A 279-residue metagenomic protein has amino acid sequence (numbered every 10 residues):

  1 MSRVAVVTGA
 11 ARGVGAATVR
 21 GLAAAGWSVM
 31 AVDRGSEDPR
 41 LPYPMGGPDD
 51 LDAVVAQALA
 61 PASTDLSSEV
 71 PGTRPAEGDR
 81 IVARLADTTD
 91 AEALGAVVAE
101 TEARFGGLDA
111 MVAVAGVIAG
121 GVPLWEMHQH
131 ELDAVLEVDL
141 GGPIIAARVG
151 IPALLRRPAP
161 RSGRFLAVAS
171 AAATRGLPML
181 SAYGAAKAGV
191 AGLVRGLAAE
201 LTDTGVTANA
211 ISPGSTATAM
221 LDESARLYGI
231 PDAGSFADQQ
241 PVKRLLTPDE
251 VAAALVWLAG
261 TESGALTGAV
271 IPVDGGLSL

Functional and structural regions predicted by a protein language model:
S2-F105, A119-G120, E223: Short-chain dehydrogenase/reductase
F105, R244-V273, S278: C-terminal substrate-recognition "lid" of short-chain dehydrogenase/reductases
V122-L124, E131-L136, F236: Substrate-binding pocket helix/loop in short-chain dehydrogenase/reductase
A147, A186, V194: Active-site helix of classical SDR
P152, A199-D203, G264: Alpha-helical segment proximal to the catalytic Tyr-Lys
S162, T202, T207, L266-G268: Short, small/polar-rich loop/turn modules that mediate ligand/substrate recognition or access, typified
S170: Residue(s) in the substrate-gating loop at a strand-loop-helix junction that position the organic substrate next
